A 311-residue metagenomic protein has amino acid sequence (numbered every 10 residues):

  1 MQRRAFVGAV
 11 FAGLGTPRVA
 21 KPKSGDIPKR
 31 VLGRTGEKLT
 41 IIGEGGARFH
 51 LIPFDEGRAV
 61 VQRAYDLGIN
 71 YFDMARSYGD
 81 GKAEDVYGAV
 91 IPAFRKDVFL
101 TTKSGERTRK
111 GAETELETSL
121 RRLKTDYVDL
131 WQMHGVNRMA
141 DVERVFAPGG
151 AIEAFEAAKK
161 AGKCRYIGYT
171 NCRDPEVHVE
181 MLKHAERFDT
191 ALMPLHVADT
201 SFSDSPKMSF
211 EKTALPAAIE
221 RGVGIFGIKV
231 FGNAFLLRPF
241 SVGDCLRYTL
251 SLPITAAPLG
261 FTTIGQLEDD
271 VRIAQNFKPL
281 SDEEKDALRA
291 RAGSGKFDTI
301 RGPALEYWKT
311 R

Functional and structural regions predicted by a protein language model:
Q2-V98, A154, K160: N-terminal binding-site loop/beta-alpha segment at the start of enzyme catalytic domains that lines or forms
L32, E44, F72, Y87 (+6 more regions): Conserved, mostly hydrophobic/aromatic
G45-D55, K103-K110, L236-R238: Active-site mouth loops of central-metabolism enzymes
A47, Q62, S77, M133-V136 (+3 more regions): Flexible loop residues that form catalytic and substrate-binding hotspots at small-molecule/glycan-binding clefts
R63, L67, V86-F94, T118 (+9 more regions): Alpha-helical structural signal in soluble globular domains
N70-S77, T101-K103, R165-Y169, A256-P258: Short catalytic-loop micro-motif centered on adjacent basic/acidic residues
R107-S209, T213-F226: Glycine/proline-rich, positively charged, aromatic-decorated active-site loop/lid region on the catalytic face
F202, S209, T213-R311: Structured C-terminal cap/extension of enzyme domains
